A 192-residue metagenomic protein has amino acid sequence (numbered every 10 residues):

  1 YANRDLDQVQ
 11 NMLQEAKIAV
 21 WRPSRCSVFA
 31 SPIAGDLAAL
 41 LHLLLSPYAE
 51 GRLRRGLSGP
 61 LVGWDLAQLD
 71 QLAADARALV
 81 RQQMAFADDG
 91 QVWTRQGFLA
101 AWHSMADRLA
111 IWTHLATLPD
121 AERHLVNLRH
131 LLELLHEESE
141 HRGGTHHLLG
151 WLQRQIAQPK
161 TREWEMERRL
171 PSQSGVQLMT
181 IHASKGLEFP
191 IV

Functional and structural regions predicted by a protein language model:
Y1-S58, L66-D70, A100, S104-M105 (+1 more regions): Conserved motor-region signature of P-loop NTPase helicases/translocases
L61: A conserved non-catalytic segment of reverse transcriptases and RNA-directed RNA polymerases corresponding to the late
L72-V92: Accessory alpha-helical DNA-binding modules that contact the DNA backbone or grooves
